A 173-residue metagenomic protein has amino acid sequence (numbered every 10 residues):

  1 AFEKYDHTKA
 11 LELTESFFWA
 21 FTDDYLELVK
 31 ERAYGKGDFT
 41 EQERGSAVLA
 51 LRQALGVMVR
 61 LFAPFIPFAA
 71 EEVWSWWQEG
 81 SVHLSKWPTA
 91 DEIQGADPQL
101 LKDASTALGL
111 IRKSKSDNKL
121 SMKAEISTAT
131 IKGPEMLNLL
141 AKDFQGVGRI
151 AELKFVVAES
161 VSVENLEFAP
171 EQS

Functional and structural regions predicted by a protein language model:
A1-S173: Feature 926 captures the class I aminoacyl-tRNA synthetase adenylation module centered on the KMSKS loop
